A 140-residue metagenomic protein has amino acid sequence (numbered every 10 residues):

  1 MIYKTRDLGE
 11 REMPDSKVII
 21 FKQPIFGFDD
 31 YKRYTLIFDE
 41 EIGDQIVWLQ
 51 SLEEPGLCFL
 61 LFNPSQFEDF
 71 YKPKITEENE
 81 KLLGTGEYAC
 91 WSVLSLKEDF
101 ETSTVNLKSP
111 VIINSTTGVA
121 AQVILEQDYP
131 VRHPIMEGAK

Functional and structural regions predicted by a protein language model:
I2-D69, Y88-K140: Long, compositionally biased stretches
Y71-E78: Short beta-strand-centered segments at strand-helix junctions
L82: Conserved, well-structured core segments that form or line functional sites
